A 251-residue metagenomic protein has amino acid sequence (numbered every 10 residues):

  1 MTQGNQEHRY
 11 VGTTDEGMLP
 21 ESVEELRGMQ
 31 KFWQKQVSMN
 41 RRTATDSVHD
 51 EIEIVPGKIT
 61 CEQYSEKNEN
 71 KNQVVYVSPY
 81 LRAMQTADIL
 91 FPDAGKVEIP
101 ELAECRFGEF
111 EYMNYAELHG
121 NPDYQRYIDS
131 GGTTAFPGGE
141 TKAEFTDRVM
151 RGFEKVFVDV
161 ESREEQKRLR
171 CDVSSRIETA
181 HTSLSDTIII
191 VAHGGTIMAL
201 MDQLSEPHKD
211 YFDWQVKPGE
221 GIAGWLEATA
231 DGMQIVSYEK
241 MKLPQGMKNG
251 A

Functional and structural regions predicted by a protein language model:
M1-A94: Active-site-proximal alpha-helix that buttresses catalytic centers in soluble enzyme cores
E16, L90-R151: Phosphate-handling substructures
F32, I89, D93, K155 (+2 more regions): Active-site catalytic microenvironments for nucleophilic, acid-base chemistry
K35, C105-A116, S162-E165, R170-C171 (+2 more regions): Acidic, low-complexity terminal tails and accessory targeting/binding regions of phosphate-metabolizing enzymes
E51, E69-E101, D202, E227-A251: Conserved histidine-centered catalytic loops in small-molecule metabolism enzymes
Q73, L184-G194: Generic beta-sheet signal
V77-S78, D147, V191-A192: Short beta-strand scaffold positions
A83-M84, E104-C105, T196-M198: Short, active-site-adjacent cap segments at secondary-structure transitions
